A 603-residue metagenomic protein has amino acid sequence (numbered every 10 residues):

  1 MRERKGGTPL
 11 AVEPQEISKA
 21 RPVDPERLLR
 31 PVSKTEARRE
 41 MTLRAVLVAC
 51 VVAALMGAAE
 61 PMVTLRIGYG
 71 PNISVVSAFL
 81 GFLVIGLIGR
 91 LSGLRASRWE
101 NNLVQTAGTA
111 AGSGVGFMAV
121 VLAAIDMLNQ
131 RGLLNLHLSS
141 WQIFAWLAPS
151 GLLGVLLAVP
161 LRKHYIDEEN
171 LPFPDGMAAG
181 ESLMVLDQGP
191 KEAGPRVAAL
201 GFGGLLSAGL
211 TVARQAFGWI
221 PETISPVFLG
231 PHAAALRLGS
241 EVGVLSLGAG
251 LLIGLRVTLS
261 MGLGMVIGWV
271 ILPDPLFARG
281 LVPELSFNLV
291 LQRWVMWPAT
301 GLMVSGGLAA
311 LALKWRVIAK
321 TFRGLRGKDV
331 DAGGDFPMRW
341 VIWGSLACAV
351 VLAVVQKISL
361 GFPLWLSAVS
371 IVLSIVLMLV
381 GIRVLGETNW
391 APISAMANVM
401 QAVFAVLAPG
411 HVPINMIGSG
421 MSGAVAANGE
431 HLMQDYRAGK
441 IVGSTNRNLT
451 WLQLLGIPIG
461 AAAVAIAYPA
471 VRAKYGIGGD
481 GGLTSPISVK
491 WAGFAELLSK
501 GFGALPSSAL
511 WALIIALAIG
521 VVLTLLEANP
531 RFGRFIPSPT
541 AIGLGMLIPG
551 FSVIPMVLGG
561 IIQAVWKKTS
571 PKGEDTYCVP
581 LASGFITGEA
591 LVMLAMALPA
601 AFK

Functional and structural regions predicted by a protein language model:
R2-K603: Alpha-helical multipass membrane-protein architecture
